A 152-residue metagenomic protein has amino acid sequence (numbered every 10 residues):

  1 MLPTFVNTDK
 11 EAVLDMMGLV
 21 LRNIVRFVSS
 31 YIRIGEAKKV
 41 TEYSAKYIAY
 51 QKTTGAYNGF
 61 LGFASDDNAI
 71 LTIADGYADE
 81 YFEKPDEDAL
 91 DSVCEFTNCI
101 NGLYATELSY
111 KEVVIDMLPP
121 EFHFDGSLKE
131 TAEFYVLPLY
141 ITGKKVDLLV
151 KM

Functional and structural regions predicted by a protein language model:
M1-M152: N-terminal auxiliary interaction/assembly segments of multi-subunit proteins
